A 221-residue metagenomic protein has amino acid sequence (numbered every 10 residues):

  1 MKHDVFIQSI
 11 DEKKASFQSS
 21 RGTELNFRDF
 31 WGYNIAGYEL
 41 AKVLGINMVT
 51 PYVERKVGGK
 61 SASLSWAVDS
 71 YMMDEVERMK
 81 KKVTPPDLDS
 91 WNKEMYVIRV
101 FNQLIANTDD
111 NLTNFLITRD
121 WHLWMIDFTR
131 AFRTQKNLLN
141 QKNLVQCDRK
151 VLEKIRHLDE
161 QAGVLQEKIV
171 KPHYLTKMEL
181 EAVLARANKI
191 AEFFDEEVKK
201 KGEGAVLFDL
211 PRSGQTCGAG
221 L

Functional and structural regions predicted by a protein language model:
M1-P85, R99-N107, R119-W121: Conserved ATP-binding subdomain of kinase catalytic cores across diverse folds
I7, E94-R133, V183: Active-site acidic catalytic loop and adjacent metal/ATP-binding pocket of ATP-dependent phosphoryl transfer enzymes
V57-L104, V145-Q146, K150, R156-E181 (+1 more regions): ATP-dependent phospho-/nucleotidyl transfer catalytic cores
V76-E77, T113, Q135-L138: Short, solvent-exposed loop/turn and secondary-structure capping segments
I117-L221: C-terminal catalytic region of ATP-dependent kinase domains
